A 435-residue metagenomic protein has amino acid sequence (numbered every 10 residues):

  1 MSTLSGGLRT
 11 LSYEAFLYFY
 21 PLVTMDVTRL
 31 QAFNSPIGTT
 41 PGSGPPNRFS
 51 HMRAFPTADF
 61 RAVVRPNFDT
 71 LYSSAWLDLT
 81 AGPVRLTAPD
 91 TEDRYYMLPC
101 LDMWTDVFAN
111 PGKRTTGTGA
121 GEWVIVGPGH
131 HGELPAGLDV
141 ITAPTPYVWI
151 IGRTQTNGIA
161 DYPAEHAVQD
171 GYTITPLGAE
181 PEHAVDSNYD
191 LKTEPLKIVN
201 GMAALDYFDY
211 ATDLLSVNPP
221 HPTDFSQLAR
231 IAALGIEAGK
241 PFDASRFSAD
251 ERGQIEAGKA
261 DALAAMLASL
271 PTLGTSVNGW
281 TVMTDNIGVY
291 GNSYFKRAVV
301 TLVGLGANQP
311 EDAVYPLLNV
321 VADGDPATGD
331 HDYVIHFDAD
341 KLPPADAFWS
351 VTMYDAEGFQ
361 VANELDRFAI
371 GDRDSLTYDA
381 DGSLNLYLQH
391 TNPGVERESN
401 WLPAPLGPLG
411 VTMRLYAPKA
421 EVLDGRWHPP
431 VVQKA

Functional and structural regions predicted by a protein language model:
M1-A435: A compositional/structural signature for long, glycine/proline-rich flexible linkers and loops on extracytoplasmic
